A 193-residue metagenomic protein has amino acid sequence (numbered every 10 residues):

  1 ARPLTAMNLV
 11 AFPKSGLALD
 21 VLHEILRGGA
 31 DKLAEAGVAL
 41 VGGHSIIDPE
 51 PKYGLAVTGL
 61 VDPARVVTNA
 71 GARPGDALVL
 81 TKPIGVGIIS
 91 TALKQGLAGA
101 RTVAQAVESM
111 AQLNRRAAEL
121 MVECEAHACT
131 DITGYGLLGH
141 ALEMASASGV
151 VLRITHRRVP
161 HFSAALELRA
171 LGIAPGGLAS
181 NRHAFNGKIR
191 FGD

Functional and structural regions predicted by a protein language model:
R2, V41-G43, D76-L78, T91-Q95 (+3 more regions): Low-complexity, flexible helical/coil segments
R2-A98: Glycine-rich anion-binding loops of enzyme active sites
A6-V10, P51-T58, P83-I84, T91 (+4 more regions): Long, contiguous hydrophobic alpha-helical segments, chiefly transmembrane helices and signal peptides
F12, L93-Q105, A174, K188-I189: Active-site phosphate/oxyanion-binding loops
K14-A39, I46-Y53, E123-C124, C129-D193: Glycine-/charge-enriched secondary-structure boundary and capping motifs
H44, A70, T81, A106 (+3 more regions): Glycine- and other small-residue-rich loops at beta-strand/loop junctions that grip anionic moieties
A56-V66, R101-M121: Active-site glycine-rich loop that binds ribose-phosphate moieties when present
